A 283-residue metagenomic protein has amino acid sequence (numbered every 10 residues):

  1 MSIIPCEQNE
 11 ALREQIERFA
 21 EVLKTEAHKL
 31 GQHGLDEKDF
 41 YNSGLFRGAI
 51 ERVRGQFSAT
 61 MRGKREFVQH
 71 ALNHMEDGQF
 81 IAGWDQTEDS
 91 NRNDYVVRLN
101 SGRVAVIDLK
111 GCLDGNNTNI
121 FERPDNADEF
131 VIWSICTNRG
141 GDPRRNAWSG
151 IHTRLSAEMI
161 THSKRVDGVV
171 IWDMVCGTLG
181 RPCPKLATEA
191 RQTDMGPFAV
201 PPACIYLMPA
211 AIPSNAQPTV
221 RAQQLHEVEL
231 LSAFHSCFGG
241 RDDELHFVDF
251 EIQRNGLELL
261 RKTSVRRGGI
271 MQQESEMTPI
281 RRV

Functional and structural regions predicted by a protein language model:
M1-H74: Interdomain/boundary linker segments immediately adjacent to catalytic/signaling cores
H74-I81: Short Pro/Gly-enriched beta-strand edge/turn motifs at strand-loop
I81-V96, G115-R123: Catalytic micro-motifs at enzyme active sites that drive phosphoryl/nucleotidyl and oxygen chemistry
Y95-V97, R103-G111: Conserved catalytic cores of phosphodiester-cleaving nucleases, focusing on short active-site segments
D108, N117-I120, G141-W148: A short secondary-structure junction signal
L113-T137: Mg2+/Mn2+-dependent nuclease catalytic core
I132-E229: Acidic, metal/cofactor-coordinating or nucleic-acid-engaging core segments within structured domains
E189-V283: Extended, basic/helix-rich recognition subdomains
